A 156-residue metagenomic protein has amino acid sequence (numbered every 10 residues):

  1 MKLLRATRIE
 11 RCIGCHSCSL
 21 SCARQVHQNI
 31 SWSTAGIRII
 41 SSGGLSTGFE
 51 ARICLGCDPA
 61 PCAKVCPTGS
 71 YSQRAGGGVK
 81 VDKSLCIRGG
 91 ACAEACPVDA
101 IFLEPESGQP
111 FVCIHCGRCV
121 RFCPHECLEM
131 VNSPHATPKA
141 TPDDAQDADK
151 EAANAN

Functional and structural regions predicted by a protein language model:
M1-E10, R24, E129-N156: Iron-sulfur (Fe-S) cluster-binding modules
K2-L4, F49, G76-G78: Short, solvent-exposed beta-strand edge segments and adjacent coil->beta transition regions
L4, C12, L45-S46, E104-P105: Secretory-pathway extracellular proteins and peptide precursors enriched for disulfide-bonded cysteines
R8, T34-C54: Sequence context of c-type cytochrome heme-c attachment sites
E10-I13, S17: N-terminal amphipathic/basic helix or basic patch
C12, G56-C57, C86, C113: Short Cys/His-rich zinc-binding micro-motifs
S17-G36, P61-L85, A91-F111, R118-H135: Iron-sulfur cluster-binding cysteine motifs and their immediate structural context in ferredoxin-like electron-transfer
T47-T68: Short hydrophobic interaction/assembly module
